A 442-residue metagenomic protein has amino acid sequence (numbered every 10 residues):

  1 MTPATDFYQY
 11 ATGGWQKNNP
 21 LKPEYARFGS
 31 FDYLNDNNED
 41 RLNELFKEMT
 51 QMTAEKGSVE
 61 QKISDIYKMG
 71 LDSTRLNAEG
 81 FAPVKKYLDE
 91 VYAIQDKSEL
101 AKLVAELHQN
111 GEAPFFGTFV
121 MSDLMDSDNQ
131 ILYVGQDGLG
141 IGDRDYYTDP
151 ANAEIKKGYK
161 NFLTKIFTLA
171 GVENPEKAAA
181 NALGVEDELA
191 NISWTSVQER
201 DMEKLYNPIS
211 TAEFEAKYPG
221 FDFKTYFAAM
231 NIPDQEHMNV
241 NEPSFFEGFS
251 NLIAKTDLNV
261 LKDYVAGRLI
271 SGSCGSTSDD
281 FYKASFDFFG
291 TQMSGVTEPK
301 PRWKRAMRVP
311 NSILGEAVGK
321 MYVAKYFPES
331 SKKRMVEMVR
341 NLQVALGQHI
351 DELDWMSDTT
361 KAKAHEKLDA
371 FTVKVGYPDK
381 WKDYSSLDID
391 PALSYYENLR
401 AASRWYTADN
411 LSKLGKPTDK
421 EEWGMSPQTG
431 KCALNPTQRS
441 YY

Functional and structural regions predicted by a protein language model:
M1-A4, F28-E39, K56, E60 (+6 more regions): Solvent-exposed, acidic/flexible segments
M1-K17, Y146-T168, M356-D358: Hydrophobic/aromatic-rich, well-ordered segments within soluble, folded domains that form packed cores
M1-P3, L124-D126, L434-T437: Extracellular/periplasmic catalytic domains that process cell-envelope and extracellular macromolecules
T2-T5, Y10-R75: Active-site-surrounding "flap" and adjacent substrate/cofactor-binding loops of secreted or lumenal enzymes, prototyped
T5, Q9, D36, D40 (+13 more regions): Solvent-exposed, polar/charged alpha-helical surfaces in well-ordered, non-transmembrane soluble domains, broadly
D6-Y10, I131-Y133, Y441-Y442: Structural recognition of the beta-strand scaffold that forms the well-ordered cores of secreted hydrolase catalytic
N35, K217-F221, N239, P243 (+3 more regions): Intrinsically disordered, low-complexity linker/terminal regions across diverse proteins
E48-K333: Noncatalytic, helix-rich "gating/capping" subdomain that lines the substrate-entry/channel surface of large enzyme
